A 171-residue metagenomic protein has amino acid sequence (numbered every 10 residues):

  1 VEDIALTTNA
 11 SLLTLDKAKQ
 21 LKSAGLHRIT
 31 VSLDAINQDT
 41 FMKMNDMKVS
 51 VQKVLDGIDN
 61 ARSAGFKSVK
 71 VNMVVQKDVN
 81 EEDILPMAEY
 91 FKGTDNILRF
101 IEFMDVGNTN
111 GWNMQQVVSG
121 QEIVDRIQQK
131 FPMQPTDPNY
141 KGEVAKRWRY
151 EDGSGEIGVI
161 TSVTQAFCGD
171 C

Functional and structural regions predicted by a protein language model:
V1-F91, I97-R99: Radical SAM/AdoMet-radical enzyme domain recognition
L21, I29, D39, V49-Q52 (+4 more regions): Residues in flexible loops and secondary-structure boundaries
V54, M73, D105-V106, Y140-G142: Electropositive, surface-exposed helix/loop patches at the edges of structured domains that serve as adaptable
V75-V79, E102-G107, V163-T164: Glycine-rich beta-alpha junction loops
N96-I97, P132: Generic structural signal for secondary-structure transition and capping sites
R99-I101, V159: Beta-strand scaffold of nucleotide-dependent catalytic cores
G107-C171: Accessory C-terminal segments flanking Radical SAM cores
